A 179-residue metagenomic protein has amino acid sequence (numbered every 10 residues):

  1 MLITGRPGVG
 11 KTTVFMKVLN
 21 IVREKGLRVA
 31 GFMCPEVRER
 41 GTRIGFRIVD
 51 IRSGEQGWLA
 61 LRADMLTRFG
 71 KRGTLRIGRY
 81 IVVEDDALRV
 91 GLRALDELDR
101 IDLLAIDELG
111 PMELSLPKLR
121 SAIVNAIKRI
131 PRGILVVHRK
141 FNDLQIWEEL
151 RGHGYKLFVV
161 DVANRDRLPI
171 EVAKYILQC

Functional and structural regions predicted by a protein language model:
I3: Hydrophobic anchor at the beta1->P-loop junction of P-loop NTPases
R6: P-loop (Walker A) phosphate-binding loop of NTP-binding proteins
K11: Conserved lysine of the Walker
V14, V18: Hydrophobic positions on the alpha1 helix immediately C-terminal to the Walker A/P-loop
N20-L75: N-terminal phosphate/diphosphate-binding loop that engages ATP/GTP or pyrophosphate donors across diverse enzyme folds
I77-L92: Short glycine-rich substrate-engagement loop in P-loop NTPases that contacts/grips substrate
A94-D96, I101, L109-C179: Replace "adjacent to P-loop NTPase cores in ATP/GTP-dependent enzymes" with "adjacent to NTP-binding cores
